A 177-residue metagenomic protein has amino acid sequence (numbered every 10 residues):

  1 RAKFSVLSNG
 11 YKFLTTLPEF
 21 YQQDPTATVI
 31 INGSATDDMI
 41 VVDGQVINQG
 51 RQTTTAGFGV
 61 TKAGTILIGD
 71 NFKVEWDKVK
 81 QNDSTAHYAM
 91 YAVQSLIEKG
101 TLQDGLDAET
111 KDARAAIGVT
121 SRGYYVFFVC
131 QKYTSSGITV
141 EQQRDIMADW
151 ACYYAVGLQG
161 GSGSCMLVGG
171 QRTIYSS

Functional and structural regions predicted by a protein language model:
R1-S177: Gly/Ser/Thr/Pro-rich low-complexity, intrinsically disordered segments
